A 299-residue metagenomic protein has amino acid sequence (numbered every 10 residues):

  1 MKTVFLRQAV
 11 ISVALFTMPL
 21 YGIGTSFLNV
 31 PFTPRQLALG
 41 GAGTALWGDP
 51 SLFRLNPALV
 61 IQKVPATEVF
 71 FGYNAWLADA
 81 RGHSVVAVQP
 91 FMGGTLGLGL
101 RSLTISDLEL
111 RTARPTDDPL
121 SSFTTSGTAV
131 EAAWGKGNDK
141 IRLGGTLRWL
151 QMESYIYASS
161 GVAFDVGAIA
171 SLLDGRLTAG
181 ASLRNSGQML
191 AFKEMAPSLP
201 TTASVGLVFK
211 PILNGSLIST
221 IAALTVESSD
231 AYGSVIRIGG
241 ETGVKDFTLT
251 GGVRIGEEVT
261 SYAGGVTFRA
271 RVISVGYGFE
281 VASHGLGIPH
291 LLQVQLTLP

Functional and structural regions predicted by a protein language model:
M1-V13: Bacterial N-terminal signal peptides that target proteins for export
L6-R7, L55, F164, R184: Residue-level micro-sites within transmembrane alpha helices that shape and flank functional polar/acidic positions
V13-G22: Hydrophobic h-region of N-terminal signal peptides that target proteins for export in Gram-negative bacteria
Y21-T44, A66, R81-P299: Outer-membrane beta-barrel porins/channels
G43-A87: Active-site-flanking structural segment that lines cofactor/substrate pockets
